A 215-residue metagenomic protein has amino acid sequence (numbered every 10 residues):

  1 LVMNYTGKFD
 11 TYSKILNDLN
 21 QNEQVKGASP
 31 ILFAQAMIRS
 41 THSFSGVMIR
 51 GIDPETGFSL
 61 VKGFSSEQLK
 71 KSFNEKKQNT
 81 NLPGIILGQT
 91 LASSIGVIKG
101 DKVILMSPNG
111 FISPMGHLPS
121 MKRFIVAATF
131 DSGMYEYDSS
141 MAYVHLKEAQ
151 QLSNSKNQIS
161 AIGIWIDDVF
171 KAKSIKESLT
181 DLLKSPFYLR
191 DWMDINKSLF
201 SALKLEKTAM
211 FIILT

Functional and structural regions predicted by a protein language model:
L1, P83, Q158-I162: Short amphipathic alpha-helical segments
L1-I15: Membrane-interface junction motifs in transport/secretion proteins
Y5, Q89-L91, W165-D167: A structural micro-motif recognizing beta-strand termini and the immediately following turn/loop segments
T6-K8, V25, N196-K197: Short, small-residue-enriched loops and turns at beta-alpha junctions that line or gate enzyme active sites
G7-D10, S40, V169-A172: Solvent-exposed loop/turn segments connecting transmembrane beta-strands in outer-membrane beta-barrel proteins
T11-N157: A structural signal for hydrophobic secondary-structure junctions, strongest on transmembrane helix-loop-helix units
N109-G110, H117-I213: Mechanotransmission and gating elements of multispan inner-membrane complexes involved in transport and envelope
